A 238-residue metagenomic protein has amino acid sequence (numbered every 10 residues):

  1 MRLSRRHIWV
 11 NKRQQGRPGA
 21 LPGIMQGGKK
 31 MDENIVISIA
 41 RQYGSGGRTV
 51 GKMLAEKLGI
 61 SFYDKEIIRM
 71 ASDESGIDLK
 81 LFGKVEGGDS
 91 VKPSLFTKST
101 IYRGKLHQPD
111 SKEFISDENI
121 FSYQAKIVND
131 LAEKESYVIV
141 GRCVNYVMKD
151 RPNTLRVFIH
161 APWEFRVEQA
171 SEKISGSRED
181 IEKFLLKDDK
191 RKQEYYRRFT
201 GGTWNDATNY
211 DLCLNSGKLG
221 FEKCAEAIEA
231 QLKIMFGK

Functional and structural regions predicted by a protein language model:
R5-K30: Short, Lys/Arg-enriched N-terminal segments with co-localized hydrophobic residues within the first ~10-30 amino acids
I39-K52: Glycine-rich phosphate-binding P-loop
S61-S72: Short beta-strand-centered segment that lines the nucleotide-binding/catalytic pocket of NTP-utilizing
S72-S136: ATP-dependent small-molecule kinase phosphotransfer cores that center on conserved nucleotide phosphate-binding segments
D89-I101, S177-E222: Small-molecule kinase domains that catalyze NTP-dependent phosphoryl transfer to phosphate-bearing small molecules
A125, F221-E229: Short, amphipathic alpha-helical "lid/cap" segments that border enzyme active or binding sites
L131, C143-D150: RNA pseudouridine synthases
D150-K173, R178-D188: Conserved phosphate-donor/acceptor-positioning beta-strand/loop module used by diverse small-molecule
